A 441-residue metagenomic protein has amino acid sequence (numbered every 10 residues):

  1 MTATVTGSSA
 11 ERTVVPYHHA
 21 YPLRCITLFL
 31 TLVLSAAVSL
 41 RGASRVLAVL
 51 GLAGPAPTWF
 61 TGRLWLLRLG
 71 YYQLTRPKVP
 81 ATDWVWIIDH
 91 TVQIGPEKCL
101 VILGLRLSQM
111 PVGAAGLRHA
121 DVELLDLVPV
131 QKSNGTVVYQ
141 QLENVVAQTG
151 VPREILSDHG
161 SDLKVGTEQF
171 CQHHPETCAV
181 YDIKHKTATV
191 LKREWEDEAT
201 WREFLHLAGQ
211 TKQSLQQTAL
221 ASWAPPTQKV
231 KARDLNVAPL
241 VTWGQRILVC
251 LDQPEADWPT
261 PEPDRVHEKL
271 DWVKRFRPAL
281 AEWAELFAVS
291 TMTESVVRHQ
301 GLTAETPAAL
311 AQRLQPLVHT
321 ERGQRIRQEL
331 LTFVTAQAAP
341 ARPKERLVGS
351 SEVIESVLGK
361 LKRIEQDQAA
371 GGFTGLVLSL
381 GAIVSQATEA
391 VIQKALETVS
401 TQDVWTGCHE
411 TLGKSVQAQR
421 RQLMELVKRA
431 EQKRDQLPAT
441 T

Functional and structural regions predicted by a protein language model:
M1-P16: Basic, low-complexity segments
R12-T31, S35-A36, L40, V49-I155 (+7 more regions): RNase H-like nuclease fold core
P22, T58, N134, D182 (+3 more regions): Helix N-terminus capping/helix-initiation residues
A43: Hydrophobic positions on the alpha-helical face of helix-turn-helix-like DNA-binding modules
V46: Residues within the alpha-helical elements of helix-turn-helix
G160-F170, Q210-T441: Acidic/histidine-rich catalytic cores and adjacent linkers of DNA breakage/strand-transfer/modification proteins
